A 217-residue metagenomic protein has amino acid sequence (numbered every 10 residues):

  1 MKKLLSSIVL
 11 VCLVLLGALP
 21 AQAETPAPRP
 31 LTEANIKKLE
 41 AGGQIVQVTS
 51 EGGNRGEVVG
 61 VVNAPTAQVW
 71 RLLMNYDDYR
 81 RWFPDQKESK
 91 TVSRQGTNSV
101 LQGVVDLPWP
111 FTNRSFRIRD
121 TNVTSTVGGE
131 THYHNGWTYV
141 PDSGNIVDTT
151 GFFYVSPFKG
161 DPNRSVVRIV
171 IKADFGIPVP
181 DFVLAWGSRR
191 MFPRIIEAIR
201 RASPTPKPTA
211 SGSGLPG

Functional and structural regions predicted by a protein language model:
M1-L4: Positively charged n-region of N-terminal signal peptides that target proteins for export
S7-G17: Bacterial N-terminal signal peptides
A23-G96, P216-G217: Hydrophobic ligand-binding cavity/cleft-lining segments
E24-P26, N35-L39, P110-P162, A202: Hydrophobic-ligand binding "helix-grip"
G42-Q44, R94-Q102, G128-G136: Short, hydrophobic/aromatic-rich segments at coil-to-beta transitions
V62, L73-N75, F83-Q86, Q95 (+5 more regions): A mature extracytoplasmic/lumenal domain signature
G144-N145, K172-R194: A short acidic/glycine-rich loop-to-helix N-cap element
R200-G217: Short, highly charged C-terminal tails/helix-capping segments
